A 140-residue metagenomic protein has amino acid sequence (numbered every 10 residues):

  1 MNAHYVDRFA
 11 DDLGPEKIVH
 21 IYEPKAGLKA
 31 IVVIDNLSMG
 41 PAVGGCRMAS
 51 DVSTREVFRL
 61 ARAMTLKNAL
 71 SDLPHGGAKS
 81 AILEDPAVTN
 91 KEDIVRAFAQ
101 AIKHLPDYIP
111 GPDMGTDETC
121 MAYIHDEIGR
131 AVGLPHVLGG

Functional and structural regions predicted by a protein language model:
M1-H20: Short, Gly/Pro- and small/polar-rich lid/capping loops
F9-L13, K25-L28, L60-A63, V88: A short linear-motif detector with a strong N-terminal bias
A10-D11, I21-P24, L73-P74, Q100-A101: A general structural signal for short secondary-structure junctions and capping/turn motifs
P15-H20, A26-V33, V43-G45: GHKL/Histidine-kinase-like ATPase module
E23, V32-I34, S50, P86: Pocket-edge structural micro-motifs
K25-S38, A69-P74: N-terminal glycine-rich anion-binding loops that anchor highly charged ligand groups
I34-L66: N-terminal cap/recognition module
A49, N68-G140: Glycine/serine-rich phosphate-binding loop and adjoining beta1-alpha1 elements at the start of nucleotide-handling
